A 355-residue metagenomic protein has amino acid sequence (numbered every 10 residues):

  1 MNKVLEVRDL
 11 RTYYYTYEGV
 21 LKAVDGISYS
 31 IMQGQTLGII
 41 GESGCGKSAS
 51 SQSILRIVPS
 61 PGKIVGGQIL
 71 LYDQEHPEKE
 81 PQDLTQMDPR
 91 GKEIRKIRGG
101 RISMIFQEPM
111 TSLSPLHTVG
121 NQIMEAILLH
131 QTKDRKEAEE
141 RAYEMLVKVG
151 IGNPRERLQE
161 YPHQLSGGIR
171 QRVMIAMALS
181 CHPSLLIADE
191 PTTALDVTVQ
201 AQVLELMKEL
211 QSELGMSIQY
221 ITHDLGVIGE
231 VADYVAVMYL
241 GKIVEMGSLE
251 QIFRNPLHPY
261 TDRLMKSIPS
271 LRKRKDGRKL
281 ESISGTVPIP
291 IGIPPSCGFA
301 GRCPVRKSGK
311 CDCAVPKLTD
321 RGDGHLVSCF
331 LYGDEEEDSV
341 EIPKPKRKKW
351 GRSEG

Functional and structural regions predicted by a protein language model:
M1-V4, Y13-G26, I57-G62, E75-E80 (+4 more regions): A short, flexible loop at the N-terminus of ABC-type nucleotide-binding domains that lies
I40-G41: The feature captures the beta-strand-to-loop junction immediately N-terminal to the Walker
R56, I187-P191, L195-R278: P-loop NTP-binding/switch modules centered on Walker-like glycine-rich loops
P77-Q82, L249-G355: Charged, flexible cofactor/metal-binding loops and thiol motifs
K136-E156, M265: Conserved ABC ATPase "signature" region
E160-L165, I169: Conserved ABC ATPase signature
S180-S184: A short, proline-enriched helix->beta-strand linker immediately N-terminal to the Walker B motif in ABC-type P-loop
